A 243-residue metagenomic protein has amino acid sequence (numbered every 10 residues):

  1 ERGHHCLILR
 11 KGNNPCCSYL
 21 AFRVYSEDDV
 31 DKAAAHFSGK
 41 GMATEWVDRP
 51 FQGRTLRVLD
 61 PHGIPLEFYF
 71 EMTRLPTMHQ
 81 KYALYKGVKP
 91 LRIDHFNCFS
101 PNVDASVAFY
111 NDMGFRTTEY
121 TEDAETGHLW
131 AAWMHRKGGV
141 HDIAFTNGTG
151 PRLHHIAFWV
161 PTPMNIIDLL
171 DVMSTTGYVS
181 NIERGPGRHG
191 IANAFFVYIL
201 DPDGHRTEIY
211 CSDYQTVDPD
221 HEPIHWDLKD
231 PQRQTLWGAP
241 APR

Functional and structural regions predicted by a protein language model:
E1-H4, V47-P50, R57, C98-V140 (+1 more regions): Core segments of cupin and vicinal oxygen chelate
R2-C16, V24-S26, G39-G41, E45 (+8 more regions): Catalytic cores of nucleotide-enabled group-transfer and carboxylate-activating enzymes in metabolic and assembly-line
G3-I8, G63-E67, G139-I143, H205: Short, charged/polar, Gly/Pro-enriched secondary-structure boundary elements
L7-L9, Y82-Y85, I143-T146: Short beta-strand/turn micro-motifs at beta-sheet edges
K11-H36, R54-L59, R92-P101, T149-G177 (+1 more regions): Vicinal oxygen chelate
N13-L20, M72-P76, T146-R152, E208-T216: Short, basic, helix/turn surface patches
A34-R92, Y120, L129-M134, G177-R243: Vicinal oxygen chelate
E122-K137, H141-G190: A compositional/structural signature marking long, glycine- and acidic/polar-rich segments with frequent tryptophans
